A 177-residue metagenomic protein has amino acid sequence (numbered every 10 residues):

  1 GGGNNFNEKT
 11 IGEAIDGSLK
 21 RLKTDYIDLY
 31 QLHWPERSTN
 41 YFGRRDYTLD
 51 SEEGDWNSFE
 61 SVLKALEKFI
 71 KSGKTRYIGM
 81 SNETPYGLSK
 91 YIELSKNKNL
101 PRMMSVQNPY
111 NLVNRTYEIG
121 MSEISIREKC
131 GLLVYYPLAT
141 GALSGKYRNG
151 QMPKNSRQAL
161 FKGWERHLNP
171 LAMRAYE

Functional and structural regions predicted by a protein language model:
G1-G12, L49-N57: Active-site mouth loops of central-metabolism enzymes
F6-L22, F59-K64, L88-E93: Short, acidic/polar
I11-Y26, G120-K129: Short amphipathic alpha-helices and their capping/turn segments at secondary-structure boundaries
L29-Y30: Acidic/hydrophobic-patterned starts of short beta strands in beta-sheet-rich repeat architectures
P35-E177: Beta/alpha (TIM)-barrel catalytic core signal, keyed to glycine-rich beta->alpha loops juxtaposed to Asp/Glu that bind
